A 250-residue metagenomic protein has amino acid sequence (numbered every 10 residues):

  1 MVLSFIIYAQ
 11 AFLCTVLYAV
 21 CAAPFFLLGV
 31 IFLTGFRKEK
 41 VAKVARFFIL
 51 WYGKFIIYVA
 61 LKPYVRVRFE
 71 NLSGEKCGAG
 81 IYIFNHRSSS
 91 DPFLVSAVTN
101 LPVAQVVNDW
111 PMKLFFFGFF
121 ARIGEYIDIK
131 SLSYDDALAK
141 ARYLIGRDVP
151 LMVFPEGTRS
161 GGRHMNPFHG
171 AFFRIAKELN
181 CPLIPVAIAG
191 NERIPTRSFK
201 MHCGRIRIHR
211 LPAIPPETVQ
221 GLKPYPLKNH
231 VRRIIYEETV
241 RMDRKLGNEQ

Functional and structural regions predicted by a protein language model:
M1-G80: Membrane-anchoring hydrophobic helices of lipid-metabolizing enzymes
M1-L3, I7, A60-P63, E70 (+3 more regions): Soluble, non-transmembrane catalytic domains of enzymes that act on hydrophobic metabolites at membranes
F26, F32-F47, E75-L132: Catalytic core of membrane glycerolipid acyltransferases/transacylases, capturing the structured, soluble-facing
L61-F69, L132-D135, A189-E192: Short gly/ser/thr-rich secondary-structure transition/capping motifs
F116-G118, G161-H230: A cross-family acyltransferase "interaction/gating" segment
F117, R122-I145, P150, R233: A membrane-cytosol interface segment of integral membrane proteins
L144-F172: Catalytic-site beta-strand/loop segments enriched in glycine and acidic/polar residues
